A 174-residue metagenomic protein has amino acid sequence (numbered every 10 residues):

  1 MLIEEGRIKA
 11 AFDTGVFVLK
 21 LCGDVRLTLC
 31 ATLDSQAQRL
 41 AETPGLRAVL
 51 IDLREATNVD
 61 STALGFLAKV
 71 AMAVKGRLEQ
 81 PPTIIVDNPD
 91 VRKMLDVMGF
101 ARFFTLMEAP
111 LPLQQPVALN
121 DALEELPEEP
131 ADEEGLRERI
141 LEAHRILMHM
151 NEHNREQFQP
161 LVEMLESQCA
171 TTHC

Functional and structural regions predicted by a protein language model:
M1-E55, M72-C174: STAS-like cytosolic regulatory interaction modules
N58: Residues immediately C-terminal
L67-A71: Histidine-anchored nucleotide/phosphate-binding helix
